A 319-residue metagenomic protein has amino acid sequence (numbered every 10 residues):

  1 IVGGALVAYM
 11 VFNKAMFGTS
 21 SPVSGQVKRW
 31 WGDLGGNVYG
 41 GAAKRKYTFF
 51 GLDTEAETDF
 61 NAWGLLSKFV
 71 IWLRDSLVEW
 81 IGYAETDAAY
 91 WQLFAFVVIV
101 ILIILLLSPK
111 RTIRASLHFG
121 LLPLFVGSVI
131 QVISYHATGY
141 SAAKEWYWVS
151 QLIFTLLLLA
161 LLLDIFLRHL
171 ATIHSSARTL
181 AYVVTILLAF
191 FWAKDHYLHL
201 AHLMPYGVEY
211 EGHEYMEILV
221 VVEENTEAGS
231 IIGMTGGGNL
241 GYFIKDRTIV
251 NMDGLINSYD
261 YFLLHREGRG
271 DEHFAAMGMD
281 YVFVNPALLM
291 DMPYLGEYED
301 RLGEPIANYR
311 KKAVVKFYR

Functional and structural regions predicted by a protein language model:
I1-A15, L117-V126, V183-L188: Hydrophobic alpha-helical membrane-interfacial segments at the cytosolic entry of transmembrane helices
I1-G3, W31, L106-S108, T112-I113 (+4 more regions): Perimembrane helix-loop-helix junctions
M16, V132-G139, H199-L200: Juxtamembrane "helix-exit" motif on the non-cytosolic side of transmembrane helices
F17-L107, A137, A142-E145, V149: Membrane-lumen/periplasm interface segments of multi-pass, membrane-embedded glycan/lipid transferases
T86-Y90, V100-V126, G139-Y140, L170-T179: Membrane-interface helix-loop-helix junctions at transmembrane boundaries of multi-pass membrane enzymes, predominantly
Y90-F96, L122-P123, Y140-T172: Hydrophobic/aromatic-rich transmembrane helices and adjacent perimembrane loops
T185-G241, R247-T248, M252-A287, G303-R319: Membrane-embedded, lumen/periplasm-facing catalytic core of multi-pass transferases that use lipid-linked donors
